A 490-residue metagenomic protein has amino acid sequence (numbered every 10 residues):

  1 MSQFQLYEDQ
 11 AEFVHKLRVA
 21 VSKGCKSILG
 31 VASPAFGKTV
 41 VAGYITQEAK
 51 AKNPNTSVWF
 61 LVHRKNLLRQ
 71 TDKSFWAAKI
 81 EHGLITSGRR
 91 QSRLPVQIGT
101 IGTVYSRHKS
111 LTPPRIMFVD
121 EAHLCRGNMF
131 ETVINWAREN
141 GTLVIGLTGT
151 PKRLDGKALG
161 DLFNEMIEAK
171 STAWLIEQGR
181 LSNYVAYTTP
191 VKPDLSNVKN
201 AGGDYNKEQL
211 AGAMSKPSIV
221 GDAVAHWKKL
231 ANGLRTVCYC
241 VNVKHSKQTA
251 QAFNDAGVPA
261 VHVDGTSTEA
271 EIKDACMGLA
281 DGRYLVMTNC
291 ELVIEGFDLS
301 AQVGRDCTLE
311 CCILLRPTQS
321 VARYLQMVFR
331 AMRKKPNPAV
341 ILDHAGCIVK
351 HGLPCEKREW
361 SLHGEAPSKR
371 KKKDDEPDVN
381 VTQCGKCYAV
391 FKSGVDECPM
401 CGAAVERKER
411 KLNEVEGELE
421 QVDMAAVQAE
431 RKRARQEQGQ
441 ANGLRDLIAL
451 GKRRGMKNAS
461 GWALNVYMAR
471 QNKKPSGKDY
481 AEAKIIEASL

Functional and structural regions predicted by a protein language model:
M1-V31: Conserved pre-motif I regulatory segment
K23-I45: Walker A/P-loop
P54-F75: Conserved Walker A/P-loop ATP-binding site and its immediately adjacent core in helicase/helicase-like ATPase domains
L84-R93, K247-Q248, V258-C290, I294-E295: Conserved helicase ATPase core of P-loop NTP-dependent helicases/translocases
P114-R115, V286-N289, E295-P317, A339-D343: A short beta-strand element within the Helicase C-terminal
L124-A186: Post-DEXD/H (motif II) to motif III coupling segment of the RecA-like Helicase ATP-binding lobe
M166-C240: Conserved interdomain linker/interface between the two RecA-like ATPase lobes of SF2 helicase motors
P317, R323, R330-E356: Conserved segment of the helicase C-terminal RecA-like domain
